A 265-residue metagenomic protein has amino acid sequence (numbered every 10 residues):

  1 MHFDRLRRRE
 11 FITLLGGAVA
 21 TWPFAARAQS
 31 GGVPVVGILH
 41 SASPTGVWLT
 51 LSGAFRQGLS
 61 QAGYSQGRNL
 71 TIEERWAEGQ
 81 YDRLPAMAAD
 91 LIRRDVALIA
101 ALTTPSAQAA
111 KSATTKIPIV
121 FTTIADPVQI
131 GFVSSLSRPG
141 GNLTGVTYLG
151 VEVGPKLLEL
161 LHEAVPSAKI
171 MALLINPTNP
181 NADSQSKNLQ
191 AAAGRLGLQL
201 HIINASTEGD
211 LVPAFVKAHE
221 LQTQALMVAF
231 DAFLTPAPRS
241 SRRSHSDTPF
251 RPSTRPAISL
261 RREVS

Functional and structural regions predicted by a protein language model:
M1-S265: Short hydrophobic alpha-helices and adjacent helix-cap/hinge residues
